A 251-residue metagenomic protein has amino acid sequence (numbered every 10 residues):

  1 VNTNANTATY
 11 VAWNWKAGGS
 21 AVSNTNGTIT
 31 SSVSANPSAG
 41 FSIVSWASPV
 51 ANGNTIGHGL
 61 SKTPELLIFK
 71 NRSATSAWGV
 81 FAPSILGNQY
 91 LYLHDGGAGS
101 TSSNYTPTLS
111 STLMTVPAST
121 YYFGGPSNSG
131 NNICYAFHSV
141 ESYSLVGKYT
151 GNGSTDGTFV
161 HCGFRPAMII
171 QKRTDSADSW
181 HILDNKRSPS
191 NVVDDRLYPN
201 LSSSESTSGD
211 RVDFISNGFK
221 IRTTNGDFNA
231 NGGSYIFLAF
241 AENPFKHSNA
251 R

Functional and structural regions predicted by a protein language model:
V1-R251: Surface-exposed molecular-recognition determinants
